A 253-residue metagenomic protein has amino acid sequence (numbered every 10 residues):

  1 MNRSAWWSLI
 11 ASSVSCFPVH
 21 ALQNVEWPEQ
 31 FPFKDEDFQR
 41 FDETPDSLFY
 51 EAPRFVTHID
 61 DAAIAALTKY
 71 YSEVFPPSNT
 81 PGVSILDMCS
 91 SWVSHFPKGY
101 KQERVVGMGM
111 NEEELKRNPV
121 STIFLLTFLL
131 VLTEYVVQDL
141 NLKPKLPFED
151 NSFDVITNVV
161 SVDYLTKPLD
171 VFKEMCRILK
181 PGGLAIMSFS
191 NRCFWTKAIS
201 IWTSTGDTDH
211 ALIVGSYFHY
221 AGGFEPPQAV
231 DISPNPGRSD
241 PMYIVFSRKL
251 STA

Functional and structural regions predicted by a protein language model:
F17-T80: Class I SAM-dependent methyltransferase Rossmann-like catalytic core, especially the SAM/SAH-binding loop
H58-L146: Class I SAM-dependent methyltransferase SAM/SAH-binding core
A66, T205-D231, Y243: Short alpha-helix
L142-D150, T166, R177: Short conserved loop adjoining the S-adenosyl-L-methionine
D154-L169: A short SAM/SAH-binding and catalytic strip from SAM-dependent methyltransferases
L169-L184: A short glycine-rich, Lys/Arg-flanked "PGG" loop and its adjoining helix->strand segment in the class I
L184-S216: Conserved class I S-adenosyl-L-methionine
G222-G223, D231-A253: Core SAM-dependent methyltransferase catalytic element
